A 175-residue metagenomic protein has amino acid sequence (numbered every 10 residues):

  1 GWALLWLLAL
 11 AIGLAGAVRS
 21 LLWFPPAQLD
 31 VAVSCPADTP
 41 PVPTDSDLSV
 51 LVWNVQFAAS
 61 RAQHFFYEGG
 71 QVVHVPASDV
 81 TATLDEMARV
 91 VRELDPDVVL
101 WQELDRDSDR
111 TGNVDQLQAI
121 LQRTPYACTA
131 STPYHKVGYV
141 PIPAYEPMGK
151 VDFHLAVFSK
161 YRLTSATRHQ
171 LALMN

Functional and structural regions predicted by a protein language model:
G1-Y126, S131-D152: N-terminal, active-site-proximal structural segment of metallo-dependent hydrolase catalytic domains
A144-Y145, V157-N175: Active-site catalytic loop in hydrolytic enzyme cores
